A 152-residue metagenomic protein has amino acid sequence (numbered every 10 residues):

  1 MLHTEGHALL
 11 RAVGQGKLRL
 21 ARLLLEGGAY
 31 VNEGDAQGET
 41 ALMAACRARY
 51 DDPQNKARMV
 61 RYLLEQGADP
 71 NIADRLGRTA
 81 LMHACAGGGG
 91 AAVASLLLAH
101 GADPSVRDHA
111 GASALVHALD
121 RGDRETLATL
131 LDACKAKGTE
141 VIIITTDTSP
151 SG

Functional and structural regions predicted by a protein language model:
M1-A8, H100, D120-G152: Ankyrin-repeat-protein effector appendages
G14, R47, A86-G87, D120: Ankyrin repeat domain intra-repeat register
G16-L25, D51-L64, G88-L98, D123-D132: Ankyrin repeat structural motif
